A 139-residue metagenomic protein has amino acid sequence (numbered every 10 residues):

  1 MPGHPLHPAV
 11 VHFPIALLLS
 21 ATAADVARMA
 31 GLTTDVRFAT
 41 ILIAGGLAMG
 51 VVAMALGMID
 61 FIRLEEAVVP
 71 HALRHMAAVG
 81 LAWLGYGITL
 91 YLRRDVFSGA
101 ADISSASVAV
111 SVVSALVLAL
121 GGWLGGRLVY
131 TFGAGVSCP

Functional and structural regions predicted by a protein language model:
M1-P139: Polytopic transmembrane helical bundles with strong interfacial aromatic enrichment
